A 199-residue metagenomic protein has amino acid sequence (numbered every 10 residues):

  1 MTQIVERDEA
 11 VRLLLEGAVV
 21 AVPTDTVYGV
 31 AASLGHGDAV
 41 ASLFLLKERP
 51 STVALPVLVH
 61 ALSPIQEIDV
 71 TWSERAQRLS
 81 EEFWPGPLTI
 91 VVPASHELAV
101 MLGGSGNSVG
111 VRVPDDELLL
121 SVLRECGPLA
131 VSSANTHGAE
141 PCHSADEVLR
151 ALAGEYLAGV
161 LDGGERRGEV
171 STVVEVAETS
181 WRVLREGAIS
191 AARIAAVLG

Functional and structural regions predicted by a protein language model:
M1-G199: Active-site-adjacent structural elements in enzyme catalytic cores
